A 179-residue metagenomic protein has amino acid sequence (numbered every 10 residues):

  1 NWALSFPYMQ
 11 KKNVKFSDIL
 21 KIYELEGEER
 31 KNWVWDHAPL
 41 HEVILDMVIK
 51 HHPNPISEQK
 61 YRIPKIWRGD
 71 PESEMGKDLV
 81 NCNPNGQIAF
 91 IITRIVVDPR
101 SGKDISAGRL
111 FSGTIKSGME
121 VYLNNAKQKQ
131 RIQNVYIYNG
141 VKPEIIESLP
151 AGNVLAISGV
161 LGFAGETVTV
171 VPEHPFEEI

Functional and structural regions predicted by a protein language model:
N1-I179: Structural and coupling elements of P-loop NTPases
